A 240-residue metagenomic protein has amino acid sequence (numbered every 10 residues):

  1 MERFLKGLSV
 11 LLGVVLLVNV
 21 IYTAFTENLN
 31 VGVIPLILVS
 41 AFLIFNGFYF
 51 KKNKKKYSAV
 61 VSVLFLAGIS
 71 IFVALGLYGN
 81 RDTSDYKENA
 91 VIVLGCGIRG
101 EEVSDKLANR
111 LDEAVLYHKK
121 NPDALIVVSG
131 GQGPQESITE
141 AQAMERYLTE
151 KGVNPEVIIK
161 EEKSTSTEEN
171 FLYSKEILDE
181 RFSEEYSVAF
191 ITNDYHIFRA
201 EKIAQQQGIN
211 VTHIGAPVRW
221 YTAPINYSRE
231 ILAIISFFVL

Functional and structural regions predicted by a protein language model:
E2, G47-K56: Membrane-interface junctions at the ends of membrane-embedded or membrane-associated helices
F4-F48: Membrane-embedded alpha-helical segments of integral membrane proteins
L11-V18, V63-S70, S228, L232: Lipid-exposed faces of alpha-helical membrane segments in multi-pass integral membrane proteins
V18-N28, F45-K51, S70, A74-L77 (+1 more regions): Structural signature of transmembrane alpha-helix termini at the membrane-water interface
K55-L75: Internal/C-terminal transmembrane anchor helices
I71-R229: A structural signal for short, hydrophobic/glycine-enriched beta-strand patches
N226-L240: Short hydrophobic helices that act as membrane-entry/anchoring signals
